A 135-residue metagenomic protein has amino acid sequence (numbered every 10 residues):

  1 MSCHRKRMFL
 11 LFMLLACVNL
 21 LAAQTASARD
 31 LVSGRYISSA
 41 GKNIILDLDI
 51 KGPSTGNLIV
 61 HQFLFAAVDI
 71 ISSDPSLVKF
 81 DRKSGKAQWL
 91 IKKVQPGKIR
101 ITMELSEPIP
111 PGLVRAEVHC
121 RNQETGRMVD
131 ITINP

Functional and structural regions predicted by a protein language model:
S2-L11: Bacterial N-terminal signal peptides that target proteins for export
L11-L20: Bacterial N-terminal signal peptides
Q24-S39, F80: Low-complexity, acidic Ser/Thr/Pro/Gly-rich terminal tails and inter-domain linkers that flank the onset of structured
G34-T55: Short beta-strand elements of extracellular/lumenal beta-sandwich folds
I45-K51, H61-F63, E104: Short edge beta-strand/loop segments characteristic of extracellular beta-sandwich folds
T55-I59, F63-V94, K98, N134-P135: A surface/secretory-pathway sequence property marking extracellular, secreted, or lumenal proteins enriched
K92-G112, C120: Low-complexity, intrinsically disordered segments enriched in Ser/Thr together with acidic residues
H119-P135: Extracellular/luminal low-complexity Ser/Thr/Pro-rich, glycosylation-prone repeat/linker regions
